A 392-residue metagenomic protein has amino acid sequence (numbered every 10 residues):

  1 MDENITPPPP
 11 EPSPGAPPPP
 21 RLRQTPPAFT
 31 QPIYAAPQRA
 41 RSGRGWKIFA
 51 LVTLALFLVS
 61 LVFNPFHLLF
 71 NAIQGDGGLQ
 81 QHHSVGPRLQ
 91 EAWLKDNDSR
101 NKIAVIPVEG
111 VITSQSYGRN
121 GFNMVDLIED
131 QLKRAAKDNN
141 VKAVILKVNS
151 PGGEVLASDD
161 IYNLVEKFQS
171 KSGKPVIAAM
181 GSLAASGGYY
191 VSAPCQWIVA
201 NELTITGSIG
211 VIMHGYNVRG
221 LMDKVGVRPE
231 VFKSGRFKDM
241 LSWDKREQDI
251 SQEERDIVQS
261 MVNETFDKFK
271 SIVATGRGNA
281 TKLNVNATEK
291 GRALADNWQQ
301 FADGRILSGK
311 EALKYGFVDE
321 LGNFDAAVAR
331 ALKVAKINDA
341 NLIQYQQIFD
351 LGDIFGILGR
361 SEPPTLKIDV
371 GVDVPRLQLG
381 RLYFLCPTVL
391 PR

Functional and structural regions predicted by a protein language model:
D2-G173, L183-Y190, P194-N279, A340-R392: Small-residue-centered hinge/linker elements
K147, I177-A178, F317: Short catalytic-loop micro-motif centered on adjacent basic/acidic residues
A179-A185, F301-G304: Glycine-rich beta-to-alpha transition loops that act as phosphate-gripper elements at the mouths of alpha/beta enzyme
E253-R330: Flexible, glycine-rich surface segments
F301, L313-G316, D325, A331-G359: Binding-cleft/active-site segments that stabilize strongly anionic ligands or cofactors
